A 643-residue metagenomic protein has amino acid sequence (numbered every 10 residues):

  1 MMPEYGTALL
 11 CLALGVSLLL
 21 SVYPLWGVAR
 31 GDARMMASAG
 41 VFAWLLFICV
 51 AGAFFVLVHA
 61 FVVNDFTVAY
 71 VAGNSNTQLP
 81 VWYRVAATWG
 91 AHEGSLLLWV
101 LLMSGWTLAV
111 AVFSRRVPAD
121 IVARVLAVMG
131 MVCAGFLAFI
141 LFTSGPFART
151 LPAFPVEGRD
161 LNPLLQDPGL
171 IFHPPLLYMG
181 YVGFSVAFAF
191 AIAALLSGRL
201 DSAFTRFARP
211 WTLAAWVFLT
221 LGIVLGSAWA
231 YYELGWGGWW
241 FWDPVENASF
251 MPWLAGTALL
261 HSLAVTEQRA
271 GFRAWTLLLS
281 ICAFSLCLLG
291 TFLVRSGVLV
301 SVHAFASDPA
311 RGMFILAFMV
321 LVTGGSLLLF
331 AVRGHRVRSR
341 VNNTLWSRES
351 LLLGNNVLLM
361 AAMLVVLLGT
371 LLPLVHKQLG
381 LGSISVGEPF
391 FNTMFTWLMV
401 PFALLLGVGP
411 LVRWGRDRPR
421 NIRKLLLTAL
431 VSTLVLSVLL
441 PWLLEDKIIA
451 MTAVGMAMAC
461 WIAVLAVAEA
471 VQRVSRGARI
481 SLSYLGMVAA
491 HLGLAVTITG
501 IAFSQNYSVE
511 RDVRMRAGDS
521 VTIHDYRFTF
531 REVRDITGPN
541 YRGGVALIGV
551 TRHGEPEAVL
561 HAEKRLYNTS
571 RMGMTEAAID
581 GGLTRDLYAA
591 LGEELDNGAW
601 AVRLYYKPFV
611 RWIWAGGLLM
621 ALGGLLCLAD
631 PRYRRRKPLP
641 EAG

Functional and structural regions predicted by a protein language model:
M1-L9, D32-M36, H59-E93, G145-P174 (+9 more regions): Membrane-interface interhelical loops and short amphipathic "cap" helices that link adjacent transmembrane segments
M1-R34, L45-G52, F66, P244-L254 (+4 more regions): Contiguous transmembrane helix-bundle modules in multi-pass membrane proteins
C11-V28, S95-S227, G235: A conserved hydrophobic secondary-structure block that centers on an alpha-helix together with its immediately flanking
R30-A39, F113-V125, S197-A208, E267-W275 (+3 more regions): Membrane-interface helix-boundary motifs at transmembrane edges
A39-I48, V128-M129, A203-L225, A270-C287 (+2 more regions): Interfacial and helix-entry/exit segments of alpha-helical transmembrane bundles in multi-pass inner-membrane proteins
V50-G73, T77-L79, A86-A111, F139-R149 (+5 more regions): Transmembrane-helix bundle segments that line or gate the permeation/cavity pathway in multi-pass membrane proteins
P175, V182-I192, F204-S262, W275 (+8 more regions): Extended, hydrophobic alpha-helical segments in both membrane/secreted and soluble proteins
R511-R603: Soluble non-transmembrane domains of integral membrane proteins
